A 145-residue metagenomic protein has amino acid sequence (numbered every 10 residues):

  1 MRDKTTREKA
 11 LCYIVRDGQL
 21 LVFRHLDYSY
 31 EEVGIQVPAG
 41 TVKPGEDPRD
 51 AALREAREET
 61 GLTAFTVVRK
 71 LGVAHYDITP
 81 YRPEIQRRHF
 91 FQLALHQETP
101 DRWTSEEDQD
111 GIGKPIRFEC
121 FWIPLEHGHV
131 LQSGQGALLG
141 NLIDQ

Functional and structural regions predicted by a protein language model:
M1-L21, G40-P44: Conserved N-terminal beta-strand and adjoining loop/helix that marks the start of the Nudix/MutT-like hydrolase domain
K4, Y30, A74-I78: Short, solvent-exposed loop/turn segments at secondary-structure junctions
R7-L11, Q86-F90, R117: Short hydrophobic/aromatic beta-strand or adjacent loop that forms the aromatic wall/cage of a ligand/substrate-binding
I14, Q92-A94, F121-P124: Short, well-ordered beta-strand micro-motif
Q19-E58, L62: Conserved Nudix-box catalytic region and its N-terminal flanking loop in Nudix hydrolases and closely related
Y30-I35, P100-Q145: Nudix hydrolase/Nudix homology domain
V42, L95, L125-G128: Hydrophobic pocket-lining residues within nucleotide cofactor-binding pockets
L62-P100, S105-D108: Active-site segment of metal-dependent pyrophosphate-handling enzymes, primarily the Nudix hydrolase catalytic core
